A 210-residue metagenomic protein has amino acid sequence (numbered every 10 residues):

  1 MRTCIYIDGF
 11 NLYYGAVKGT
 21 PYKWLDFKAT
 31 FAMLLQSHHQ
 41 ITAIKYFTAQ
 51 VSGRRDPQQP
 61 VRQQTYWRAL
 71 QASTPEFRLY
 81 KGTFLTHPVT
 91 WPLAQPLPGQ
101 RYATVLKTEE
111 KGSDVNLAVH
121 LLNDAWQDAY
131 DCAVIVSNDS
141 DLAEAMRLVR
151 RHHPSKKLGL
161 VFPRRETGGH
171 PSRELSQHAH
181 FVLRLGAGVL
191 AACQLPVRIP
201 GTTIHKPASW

Functional and structural regions predicted by a protein language model:
M1-T108, V161-T167: Domain-level signal for Mg2+-assisted phosphodiester chemistry and nucleotide/NA-binding surfaces in nucleic-acid
K81-W210: Nuclease catalytic cores that cleave nucleic-acid phosphodiester bonds, predominantly acidic two-metal-ion
